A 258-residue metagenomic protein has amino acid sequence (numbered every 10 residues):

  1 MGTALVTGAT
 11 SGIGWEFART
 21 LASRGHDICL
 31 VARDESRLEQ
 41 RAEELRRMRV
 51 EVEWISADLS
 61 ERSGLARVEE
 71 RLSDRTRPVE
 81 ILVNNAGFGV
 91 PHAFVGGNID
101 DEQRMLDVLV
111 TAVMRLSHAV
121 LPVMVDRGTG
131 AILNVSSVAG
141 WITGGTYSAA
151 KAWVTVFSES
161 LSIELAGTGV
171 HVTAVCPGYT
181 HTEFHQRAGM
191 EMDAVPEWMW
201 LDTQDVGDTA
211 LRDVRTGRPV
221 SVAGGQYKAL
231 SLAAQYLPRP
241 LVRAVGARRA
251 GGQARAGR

Functional and structural regions predicted by a protein language model:
T10-S11: Conserved glycine-rich cofactor-binding loop
R24-R41: Conserved glycine-rich Rossmann-like NAD(P)H-binding loop of the short-chain dehydrogenase/reductase
N85-V90: Conserved NAD(P)H cofactor-binding loop of Rossmann-fold oxidoreductase domains
A93-L106: Substrate-binding pocket helix/loop in short-chain dehydrogenase/reductase
S117, A150-W153: Active-site helix of classical SDR
S137: Residue(s) in the substrate-gating loop at a strand-loop-helix junction that position the organic substrate next
A174, A194-L230: C-terminal helical subdomain
